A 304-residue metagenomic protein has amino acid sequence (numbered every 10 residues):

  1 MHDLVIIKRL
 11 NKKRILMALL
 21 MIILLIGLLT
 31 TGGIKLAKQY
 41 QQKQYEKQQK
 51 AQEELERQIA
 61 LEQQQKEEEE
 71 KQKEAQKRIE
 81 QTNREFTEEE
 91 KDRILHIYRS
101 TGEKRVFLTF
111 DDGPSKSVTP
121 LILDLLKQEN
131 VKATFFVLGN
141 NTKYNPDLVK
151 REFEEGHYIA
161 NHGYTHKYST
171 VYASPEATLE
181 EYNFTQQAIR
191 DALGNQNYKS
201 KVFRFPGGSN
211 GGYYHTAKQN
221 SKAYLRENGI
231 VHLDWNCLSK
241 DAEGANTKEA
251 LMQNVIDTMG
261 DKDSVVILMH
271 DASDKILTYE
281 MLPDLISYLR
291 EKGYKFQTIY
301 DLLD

Functional and structural regions predicted by a protein language model:
H2-R9, K13-T109, P114-Q128, E249 (+2 more regions): N-terminal pre-catalytic segment of deacetylase/amide-hydrolase enzymes
D3, G27, G32-G33, G102 (+11 more regions): Residue-identity detector for glycine
K12, K104-R105, V131, R204 (+2 more regions): Generic signal for short, ordered secondary-structure residues within or immediately flanking folded domains
R78-A177, E181-D191, N195-K201: Active-site beta->alpha N-cap acidic-glycine motif
H166-L268, A272-R290, Y294-K295, D301-D304: Catalytic domains of cell-wall/extracellular-matrix polysaccharide-remodeling enzymes, centered on de-N-acetylation
